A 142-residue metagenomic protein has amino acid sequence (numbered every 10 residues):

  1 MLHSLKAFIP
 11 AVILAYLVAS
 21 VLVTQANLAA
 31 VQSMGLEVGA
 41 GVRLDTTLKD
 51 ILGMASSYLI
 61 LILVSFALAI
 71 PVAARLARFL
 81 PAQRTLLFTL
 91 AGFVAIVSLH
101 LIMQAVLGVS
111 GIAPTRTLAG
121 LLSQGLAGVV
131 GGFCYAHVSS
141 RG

Functional and structural regions predicted by a protein language model:
M1-G142: Juxtamembrane/disordered regions of integral membrane proteins
